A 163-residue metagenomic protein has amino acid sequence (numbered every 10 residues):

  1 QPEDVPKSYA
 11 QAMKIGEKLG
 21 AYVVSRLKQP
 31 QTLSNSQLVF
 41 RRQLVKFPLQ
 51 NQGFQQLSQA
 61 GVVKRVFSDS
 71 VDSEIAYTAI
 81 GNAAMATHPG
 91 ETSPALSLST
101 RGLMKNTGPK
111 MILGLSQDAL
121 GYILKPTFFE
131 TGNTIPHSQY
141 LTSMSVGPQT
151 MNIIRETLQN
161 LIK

Functional and structural regions predicted by a protein language model:
Q1-K163: Non-catalytic substrate/cofactor recognition surfaces at enzyme active-site rims
